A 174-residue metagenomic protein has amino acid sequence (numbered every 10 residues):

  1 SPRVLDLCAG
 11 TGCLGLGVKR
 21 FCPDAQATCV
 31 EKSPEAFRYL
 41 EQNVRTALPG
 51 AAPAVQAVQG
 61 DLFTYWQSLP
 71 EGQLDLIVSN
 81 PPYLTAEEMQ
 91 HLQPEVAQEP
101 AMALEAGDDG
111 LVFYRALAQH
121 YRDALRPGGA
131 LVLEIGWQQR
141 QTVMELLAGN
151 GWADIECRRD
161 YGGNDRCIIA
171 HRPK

Functional and structural regions predicted by a protein language model:
S1-M89: Conserved SAM/SAH cofactor-binding pocket of Class I
V18, V96, L117-Y121: Class I S-adenosylmethionine-dependent transferase superfamily signal
T46, Q93-V96, G149-N150: Glycine-rich, phosphate-binding/catalytic loops in enzymes
S68-L69, V96, D123, L147: Structural motif
Y83, H171-K174: C-terminal beta-strand of the catalytic ATP-binding
Y83-F113: Mobile active-site "lid"/loop adjacent to the S-adenosyl-L-methionine
D108-H171: Conserved Class I SAM-dependent methyltransferase catalytic core
